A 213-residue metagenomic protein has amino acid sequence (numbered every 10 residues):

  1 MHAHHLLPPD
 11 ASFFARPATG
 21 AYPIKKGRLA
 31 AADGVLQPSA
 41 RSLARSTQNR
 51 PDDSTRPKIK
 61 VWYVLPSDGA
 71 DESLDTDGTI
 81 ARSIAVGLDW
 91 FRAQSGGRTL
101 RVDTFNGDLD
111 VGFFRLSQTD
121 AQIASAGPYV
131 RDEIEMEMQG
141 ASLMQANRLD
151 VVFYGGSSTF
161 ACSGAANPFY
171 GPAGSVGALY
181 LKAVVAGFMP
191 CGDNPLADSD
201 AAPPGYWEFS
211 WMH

Functional and structural regions predicted by a protein language model:
M1-N167, P195, Y206-W207: Propeptide-to-catalytic entry region of secreted or membrane-anchored zinc metalloproteases
S158-P190: Catalytic zinc-binding patch centered on the HExxH motif and its immediate surroundings that defines zinc-dependent
M189-M212: Short pre-active-site segment immediately N-terminal to the catalytic Zn-binding motif
